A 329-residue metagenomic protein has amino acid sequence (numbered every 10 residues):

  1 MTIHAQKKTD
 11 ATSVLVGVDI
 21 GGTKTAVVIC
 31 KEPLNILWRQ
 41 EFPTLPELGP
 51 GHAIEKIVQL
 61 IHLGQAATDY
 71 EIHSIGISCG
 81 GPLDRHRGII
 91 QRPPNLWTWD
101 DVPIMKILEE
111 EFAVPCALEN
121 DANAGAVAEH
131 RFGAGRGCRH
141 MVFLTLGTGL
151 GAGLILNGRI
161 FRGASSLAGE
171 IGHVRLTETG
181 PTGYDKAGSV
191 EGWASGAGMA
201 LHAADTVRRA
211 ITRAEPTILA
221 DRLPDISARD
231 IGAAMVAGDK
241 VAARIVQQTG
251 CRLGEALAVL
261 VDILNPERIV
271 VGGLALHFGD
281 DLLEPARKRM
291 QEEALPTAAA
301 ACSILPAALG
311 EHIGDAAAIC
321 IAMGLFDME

Functional and structural regions predicted by a protein language model:
M1-S74, D84-I89, M105-C116, A128-C138 (+2 more regions): ATP-binding/phosphotransfer module of carbohydrate and carboxylate kinases, centering on a glycine-rich
D19, G76-G80, E119, F143-G149 (+1 more regions): Short beta-strand segments
I89-D100: A charged helix-plus-loop insertion that forms the helical arch/lid used to bind and gate nucleic-acid substrates
N95-W97, A117-N123, F143-L146, L305-H312: Active-site nucleophile and cofactor-binding loops and adjacent substrate-binding regions of central metabolic enzymes
G125-R131, L154, H173-R175: Adenylate-forming
H140, I155-L156, I160-R162: Catalytic-core segment of enzymes that process non-peptidic bonds
L167-I171: Structural signature of FAD isoalloxazine-binding scaffolds in flavoprotein oxidoreductases
